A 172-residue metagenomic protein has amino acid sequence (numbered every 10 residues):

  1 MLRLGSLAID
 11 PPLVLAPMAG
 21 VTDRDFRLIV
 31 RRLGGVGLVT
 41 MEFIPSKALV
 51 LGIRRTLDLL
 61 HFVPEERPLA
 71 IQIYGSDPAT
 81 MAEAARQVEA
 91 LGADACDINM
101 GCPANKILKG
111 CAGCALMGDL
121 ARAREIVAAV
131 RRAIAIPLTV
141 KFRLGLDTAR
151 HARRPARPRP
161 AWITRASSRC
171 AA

Functional and structural regions predicted by a protein language model:
L2-P12, K47-A70, C102-G110, I136-L144: N-terminal small/glycine-rich loop or linker at the start of catalytic domains across soluble metabolic enzymes
L2-R3, M18-D94: Glycine-rich, positively charged N-terminal anion/phosphate-binding segment
L28-L33, A79-A172: Alpha/beta enzyme core
